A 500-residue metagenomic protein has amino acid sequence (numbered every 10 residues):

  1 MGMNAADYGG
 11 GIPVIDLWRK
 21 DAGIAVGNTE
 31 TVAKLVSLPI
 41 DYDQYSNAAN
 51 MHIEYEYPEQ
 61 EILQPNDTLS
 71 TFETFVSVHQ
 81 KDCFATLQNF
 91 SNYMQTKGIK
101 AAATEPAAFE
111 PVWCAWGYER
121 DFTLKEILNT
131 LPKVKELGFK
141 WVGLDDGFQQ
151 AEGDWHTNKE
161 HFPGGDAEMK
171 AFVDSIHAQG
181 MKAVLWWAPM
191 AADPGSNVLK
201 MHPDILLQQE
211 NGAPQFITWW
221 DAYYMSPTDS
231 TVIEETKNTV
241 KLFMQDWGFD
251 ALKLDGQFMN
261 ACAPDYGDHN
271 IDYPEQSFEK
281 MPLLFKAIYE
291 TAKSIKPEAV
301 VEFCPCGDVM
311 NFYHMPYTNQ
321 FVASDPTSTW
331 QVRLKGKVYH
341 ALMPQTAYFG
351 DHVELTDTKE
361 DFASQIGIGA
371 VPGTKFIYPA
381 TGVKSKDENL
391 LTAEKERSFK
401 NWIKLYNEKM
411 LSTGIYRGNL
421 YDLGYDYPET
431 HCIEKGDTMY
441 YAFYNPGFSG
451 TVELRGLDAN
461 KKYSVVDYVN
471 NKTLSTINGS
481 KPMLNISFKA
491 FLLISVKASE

Functional and structural regions predicted by a protein language model:
G2-A102: Beta-strand-rich recognition/accessory modules
D67, T71, F285-L474, M483-N485 (+1 more regions): Active-site-proximal substrate-binding groove within the catalytic cores of carbohydrate-active enzymes
A101-V112, E119-F122, L185-D246, K335: Active-site-adjacent "subsite" loops/lids of carbohydrate-active enzymes
E110-K125, E152-D166, T218-K237, G267-P282: The substrate-binding groove and active-site-proximal loops of carbohydrate-active enzymes, especially glycoside
P111-C114, V142-L144, A183-W187, L252-L254 (+2 more regions): Hydrophobic faces of well-ordered beta-strands that scaffold small-molecule active sites in alpha/beta enzyme cores
E126-F148, D246: Catalytic domains of carbohydrate-active enzymes, especially glycoside hydrolases
L131, D154-G164, P189-F216, G267-I271 (+1 more regions): Aromatic- and acidic-residue-enriched segments that line the glycan-binding/catalytic groove of carbohydrate-active
I176, E234-S294, A299-M310: Active-site and adjacent substrate-binding regions of carbohydrate-active enzymes
